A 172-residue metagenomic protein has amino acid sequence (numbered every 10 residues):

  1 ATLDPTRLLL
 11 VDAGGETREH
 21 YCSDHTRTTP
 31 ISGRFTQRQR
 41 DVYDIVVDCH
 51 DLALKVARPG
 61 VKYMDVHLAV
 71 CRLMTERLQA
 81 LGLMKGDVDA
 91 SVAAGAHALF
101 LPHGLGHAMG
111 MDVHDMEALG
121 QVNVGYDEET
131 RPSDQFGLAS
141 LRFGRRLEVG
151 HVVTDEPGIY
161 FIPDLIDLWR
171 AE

Functional and structural regions predicted by a protein language model:
A1-E172: Active-site neighborhoods and metal-handling regions in enzymes and metal-associated proteins
